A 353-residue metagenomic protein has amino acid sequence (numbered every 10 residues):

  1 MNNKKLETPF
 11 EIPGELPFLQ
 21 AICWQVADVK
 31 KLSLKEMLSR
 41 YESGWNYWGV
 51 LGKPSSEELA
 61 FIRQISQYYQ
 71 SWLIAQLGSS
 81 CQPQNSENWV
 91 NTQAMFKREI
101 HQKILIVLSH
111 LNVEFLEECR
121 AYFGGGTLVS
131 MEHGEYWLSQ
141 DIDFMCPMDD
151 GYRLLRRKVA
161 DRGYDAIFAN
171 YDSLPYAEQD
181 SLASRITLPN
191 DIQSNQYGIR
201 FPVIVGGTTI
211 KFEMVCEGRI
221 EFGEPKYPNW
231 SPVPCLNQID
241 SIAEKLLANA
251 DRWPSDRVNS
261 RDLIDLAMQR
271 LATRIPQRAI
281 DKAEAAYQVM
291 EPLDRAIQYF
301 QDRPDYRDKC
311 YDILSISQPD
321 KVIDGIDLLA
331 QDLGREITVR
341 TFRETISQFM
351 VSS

Functional and structural regions predicted by a protein language model:
N3-K35: N-terminal acidic leader/helix
I12, Q76-S353: Compositionally biased terminal segments of proteins
P13-Q20, K35-S39, S56-R63, S260-A267 (+1 more regions): Non-catalytic, well-ordered alpha-helical scaffold segments
I22-Q25, V29, G44, Y68-W72 (+3 more regions): Surface-exposed polar/charged interaction patches
Q25-V26, G44-W48, M145, N249 (+1 more regions): Alpha-helix C-capping/helix-to-loop hinge sites
D28-K53: Amphipathic protein-protein interaction modules
E42-V50, S66-L73, L271-R274, E291-P292 (+1 more regions): Short alpha-helix boundary/capping elements
L51-S80: Short, charged early-sequence alpha-helical segments and their helix-coil boundaries
